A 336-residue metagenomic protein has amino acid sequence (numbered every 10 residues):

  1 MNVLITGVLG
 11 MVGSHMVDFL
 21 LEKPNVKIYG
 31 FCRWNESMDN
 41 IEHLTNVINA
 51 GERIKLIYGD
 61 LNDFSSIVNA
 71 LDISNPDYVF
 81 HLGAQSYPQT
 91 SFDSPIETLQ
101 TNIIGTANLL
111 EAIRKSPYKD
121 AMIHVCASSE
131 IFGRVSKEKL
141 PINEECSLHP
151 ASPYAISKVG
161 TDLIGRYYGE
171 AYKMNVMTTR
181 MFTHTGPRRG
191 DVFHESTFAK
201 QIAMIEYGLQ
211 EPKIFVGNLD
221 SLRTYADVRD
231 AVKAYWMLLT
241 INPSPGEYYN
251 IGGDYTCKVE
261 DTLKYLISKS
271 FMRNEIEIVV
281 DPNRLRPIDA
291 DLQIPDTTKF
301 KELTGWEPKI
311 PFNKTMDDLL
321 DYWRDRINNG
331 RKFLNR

Functional and structural regions predicted by a protein language model:
M1-H184, I310, Y322: N-terminal Rossmann-like NAD(P)+-binding domain of SDR-like oxidoreductases, especially those catalyzing
H15, S66-N69, Y78, N108 (+8 more regions): Alpha-helical elements of Rossmann-like donor-binding domains used by nucleotide-donor carbohydrate transfer enzymes
K23, F312-R336: Amphipathic terminal alpha-helices
N62, D93, T101-I104, E145 (+8 more regions): Residue-level signal for the nucleotide or nucleotide-sugar donor/cofactor binding architecture
T90, I113, P117, Y172 (+6 more regions): A general structural signal marking secondary-structure boundaries and capping sites
V135-P141, L163-T224, V228-M237, D254 (+1 more regions): NAD(P)-dependent short-chain dehydrogenase/reductase
F198, I241-L285, T297, G330: Mid/C-terminal beta-alpha module of Rossmann-like enzyme folds, strongest in SDR-family dehydrogenases/epimerases
V228, Y248, D261, P282-E307 (+1 more regions): Conserved C-terminal active-site "lid" loop/helix of NAD(P)H-dependent oxidoreductases that clamps the redox cofactor
